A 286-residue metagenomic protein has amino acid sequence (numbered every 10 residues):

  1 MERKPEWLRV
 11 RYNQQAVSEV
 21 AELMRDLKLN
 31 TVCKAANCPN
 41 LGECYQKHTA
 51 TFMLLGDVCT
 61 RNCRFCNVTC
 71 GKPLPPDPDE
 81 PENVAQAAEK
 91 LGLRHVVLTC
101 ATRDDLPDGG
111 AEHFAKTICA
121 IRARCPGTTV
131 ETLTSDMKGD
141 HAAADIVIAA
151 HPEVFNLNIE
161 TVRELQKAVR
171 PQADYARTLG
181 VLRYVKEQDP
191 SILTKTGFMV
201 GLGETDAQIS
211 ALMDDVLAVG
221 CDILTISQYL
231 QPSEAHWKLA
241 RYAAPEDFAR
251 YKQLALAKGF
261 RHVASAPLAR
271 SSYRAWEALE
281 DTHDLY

Functional and structural regions predicted by a protein language model:
M1-T51, L55, E82, Q86 (+5 more regions): Auxiliary Fe-S-binding modules of radical SAM enzymes
C38, C59, C63-C66: Short cysteine clusters
E43-Q46, R64, V68-G71: Short functional micro-motifs and their immediate structural scaffolds
A50, R61, F155: Change "...and in nucleic-acid phosphodiester-cleaving endonucleases..." to "...and in nucleic-acid processing enzymes
C59, T102-D105, M137, G203 (+1 more regions): Short, glycine/serine-rich, charged loops/turns that create anion-binding and catalytic segments at active sites
N62, L106, L165, E234 (+1 more regions): Glycine/Thr-rich phosphate-binding loops of Rossmann-like dinucleotide-binding domains
R64, K167, A207: Alpha-helical elements of the RecA-like P-loop NTPase motor core of helicases
V68-N83, K90-H141, V147-V181, K195 (+2 more regions): Core AdoMet radical
